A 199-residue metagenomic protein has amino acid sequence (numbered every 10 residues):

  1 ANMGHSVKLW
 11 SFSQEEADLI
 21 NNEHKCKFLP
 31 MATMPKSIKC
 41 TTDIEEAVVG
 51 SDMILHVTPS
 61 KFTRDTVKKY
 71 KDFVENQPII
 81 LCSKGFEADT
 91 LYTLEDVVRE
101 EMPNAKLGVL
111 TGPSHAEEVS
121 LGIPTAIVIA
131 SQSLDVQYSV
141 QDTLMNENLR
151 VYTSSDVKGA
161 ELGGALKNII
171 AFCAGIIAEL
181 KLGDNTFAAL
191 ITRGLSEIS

Functional and structural regions predicted by a protein language model:
A1-T33, K39-T42: NAD(P)+-binding Rossmann beta1-loop-alpha1 motif at the extreme N-terminus of oxidoreductases
L9, C40, L55-H56, I129: Conserved SAM-binding loop
F12, K84, Q132: Cofactor-binding loop segments of dinucleotide-utilizing enzymes, especially the Rossmann-like FAD- and NAD(P)+-binding
E15-L19, A88-D89, Q137: Short, charged/polar "capping" segments at the starts of alpha-helices and the immediately preceding loops
M34-S37, I44-V49, M53-P124, V140: Rossmann-like NAD(P)(H) cofactor-binding subdomain of soluble oxidoreductases
C40-T41, I79, I129, V151: Generic preference for hydrophobic
F62, F73, V97-N104, P124-S199: Internal alpha-helical scaffold of NAD(P)-dependent oxidoreductase catalytic cores
